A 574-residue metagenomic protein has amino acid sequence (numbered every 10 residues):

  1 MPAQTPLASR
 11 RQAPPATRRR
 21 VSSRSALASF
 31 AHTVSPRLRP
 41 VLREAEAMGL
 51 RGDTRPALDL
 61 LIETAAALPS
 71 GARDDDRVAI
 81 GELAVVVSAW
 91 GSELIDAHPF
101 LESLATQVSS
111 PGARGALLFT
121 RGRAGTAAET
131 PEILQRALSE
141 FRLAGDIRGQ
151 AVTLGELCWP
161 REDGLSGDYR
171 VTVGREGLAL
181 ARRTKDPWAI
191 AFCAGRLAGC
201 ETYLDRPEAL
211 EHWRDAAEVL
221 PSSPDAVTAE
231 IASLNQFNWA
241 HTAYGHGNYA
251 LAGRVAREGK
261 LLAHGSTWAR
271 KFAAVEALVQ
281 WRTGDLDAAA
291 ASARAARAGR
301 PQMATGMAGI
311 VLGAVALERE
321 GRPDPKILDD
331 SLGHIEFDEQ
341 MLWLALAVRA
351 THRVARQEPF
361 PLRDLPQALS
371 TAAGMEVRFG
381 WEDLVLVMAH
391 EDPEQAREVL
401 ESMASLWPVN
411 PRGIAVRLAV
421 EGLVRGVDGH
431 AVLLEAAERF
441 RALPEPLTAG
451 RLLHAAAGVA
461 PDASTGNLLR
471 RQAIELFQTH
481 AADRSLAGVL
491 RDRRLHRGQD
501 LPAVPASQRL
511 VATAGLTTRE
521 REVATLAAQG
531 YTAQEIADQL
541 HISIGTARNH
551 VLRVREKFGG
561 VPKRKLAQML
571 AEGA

Functional and structural regions predicted by a protein language model:
M1-V34, L490, P505-L510, G573-A574: Actinobacteria-biased recognition of intrinsically disordered, low-complexity terminal regions
R11, R18-V279, A289, A308: Internal alpha-solenoid helical repeat scaffolds
P36-P40, E132, T172, N235 (+5 more regions): Alpha-helix N-cap/N′ positions at the starts of helices
V41-E44, L418, R519-E522, L526: Solvent-exposed, amphipathic alpha-helical segments
E63-A67, S103, H334, Q367 (+6 more regions): Amphipathic alpha-helical regulatory segments at dimerization interfaces that relay allosteric signals between sensory
G71, H212-D215, W239-T513, Y531 (+2 more regions): Helix-coil-helix junctions within alpha-helical repeat/solenoid scaffolds
P502-L552, E556-F558, R564-A574: Helix-turn-helix DNA-binding segment
